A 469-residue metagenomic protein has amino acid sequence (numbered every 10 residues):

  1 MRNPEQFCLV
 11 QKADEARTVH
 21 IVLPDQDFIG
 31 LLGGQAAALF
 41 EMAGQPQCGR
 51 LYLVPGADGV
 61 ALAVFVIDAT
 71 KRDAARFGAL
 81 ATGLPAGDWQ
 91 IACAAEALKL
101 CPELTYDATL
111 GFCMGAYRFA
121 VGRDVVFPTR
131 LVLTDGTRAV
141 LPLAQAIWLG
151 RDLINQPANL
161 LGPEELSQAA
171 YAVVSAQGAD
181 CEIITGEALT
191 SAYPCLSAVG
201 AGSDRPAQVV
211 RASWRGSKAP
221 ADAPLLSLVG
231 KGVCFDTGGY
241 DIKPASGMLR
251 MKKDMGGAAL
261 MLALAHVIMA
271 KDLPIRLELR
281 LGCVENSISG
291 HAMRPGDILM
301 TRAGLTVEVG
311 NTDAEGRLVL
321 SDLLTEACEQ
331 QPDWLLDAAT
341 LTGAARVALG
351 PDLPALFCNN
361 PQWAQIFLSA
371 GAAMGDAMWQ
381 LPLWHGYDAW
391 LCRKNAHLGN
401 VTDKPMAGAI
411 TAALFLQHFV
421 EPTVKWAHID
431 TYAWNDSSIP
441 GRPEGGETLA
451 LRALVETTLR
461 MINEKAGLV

Functional and structural regions predicted by a protein language model:
M1-G232, V469: Short amphipathic alpha-helical segment within the helicase RecA-like ATPase core that mediates nucleic-acid
R2, S167-V469: A generic structural signal for tightly packed, nonpolar segments enriched in small/aliphatic residues
